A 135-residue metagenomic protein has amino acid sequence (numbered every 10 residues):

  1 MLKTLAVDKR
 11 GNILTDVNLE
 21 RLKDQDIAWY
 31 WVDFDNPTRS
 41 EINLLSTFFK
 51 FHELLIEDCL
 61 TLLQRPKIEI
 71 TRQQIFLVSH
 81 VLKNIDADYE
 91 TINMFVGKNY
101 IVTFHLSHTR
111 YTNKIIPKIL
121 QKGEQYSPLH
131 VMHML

Functional and structural regions predicted by a protein language model:
M1-L135: Peripheral, non-transmembrane regulatory/ligand-interaction domains of membrane transport proteins
